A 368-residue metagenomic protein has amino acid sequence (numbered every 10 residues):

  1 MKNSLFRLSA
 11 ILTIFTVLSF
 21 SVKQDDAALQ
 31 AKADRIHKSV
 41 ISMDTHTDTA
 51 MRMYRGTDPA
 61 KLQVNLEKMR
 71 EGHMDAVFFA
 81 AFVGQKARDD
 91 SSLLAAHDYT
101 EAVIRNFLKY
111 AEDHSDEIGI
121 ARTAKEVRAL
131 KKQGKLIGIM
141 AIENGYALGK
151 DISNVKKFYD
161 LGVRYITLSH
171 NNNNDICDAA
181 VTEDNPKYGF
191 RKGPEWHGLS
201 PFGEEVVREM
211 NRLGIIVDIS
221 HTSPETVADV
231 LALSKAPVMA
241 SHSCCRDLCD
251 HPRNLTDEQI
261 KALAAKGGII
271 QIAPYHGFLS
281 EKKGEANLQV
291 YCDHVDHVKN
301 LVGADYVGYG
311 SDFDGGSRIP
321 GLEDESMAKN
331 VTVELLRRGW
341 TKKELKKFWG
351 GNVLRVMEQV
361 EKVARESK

Functional and structural regions predicted by a protein language model:
M1-S9: Bacterial N-terminal signal peptides that target proteins for export
S4, K109, K157, E209-R212: Residue-level signal for well-ordered alpha-helical scaffold segments within enzymatic catalytic domains
S9-S19: Bacterial N-terminal signal peptides
F20-K192, D250-Y309, F313-K368: N-terminal hydrophobic targeting/anchoring segments and the immediately downstream early-domain regions of hydrolases
G149, D160-R253: Divalent metal-binding pocket/active-site signature
